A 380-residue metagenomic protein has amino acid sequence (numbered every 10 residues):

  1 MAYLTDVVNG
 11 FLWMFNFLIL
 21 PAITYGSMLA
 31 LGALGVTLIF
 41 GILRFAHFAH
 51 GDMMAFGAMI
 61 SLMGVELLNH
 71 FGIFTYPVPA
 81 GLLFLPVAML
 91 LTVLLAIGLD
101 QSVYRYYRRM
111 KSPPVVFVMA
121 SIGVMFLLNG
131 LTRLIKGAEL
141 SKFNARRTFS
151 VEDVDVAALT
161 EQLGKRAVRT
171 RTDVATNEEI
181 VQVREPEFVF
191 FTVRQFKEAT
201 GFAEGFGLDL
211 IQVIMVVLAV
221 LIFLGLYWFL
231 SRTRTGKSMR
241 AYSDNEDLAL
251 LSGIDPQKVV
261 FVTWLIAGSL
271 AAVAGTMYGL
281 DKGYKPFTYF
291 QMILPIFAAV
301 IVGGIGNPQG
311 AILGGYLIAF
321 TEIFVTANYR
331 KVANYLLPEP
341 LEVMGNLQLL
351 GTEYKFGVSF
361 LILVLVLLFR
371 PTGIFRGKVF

Functional and structural regions predicted by a protein language model:
M1-G32, I60, F71-L83, M110-V115 (+7 more regions): Membrane-interfacial amphipathic/re-entrant helices at transmembrane-helix boundaries
L4, Y106-Y107, V115-L230, A327-F356 (+2 more regions): Transmembrane helix-bundle core of multi-pass membrane transporters and related energy-transducing complexes
F15, L43, A49-G98, G164 (+4 more regions): Membrane-embedded helix boundary and interhelical linker motif in transport proteins
F15-G64, G98, S102-V116, D247 (+1 more regions): Single transmembrane alpha-helix segments in multi-pass membrane proteins
Y25, T200, F206-Y284, Y289 (+1 more regions): Helix-loop-helix "hairpin" substructures at the membrane interface of multi-pass membrane proteins
A58-M63, A88-L95, G123-T132, L218-Y227 (+3 more regions): Hydrophobic core segments of alpha-helical transmembrane domains in multi-pass membrane transport and ion-translocation
I73-V124, L313, L317, E322 (+1 more regions): Alpha-helical transmembrane segments within multi-pass membrane transporters and channels
G81-M89, F261-A271, G275-F360: Transmembrane alpha-helical segments in multi-pass inner-membrane proteins
